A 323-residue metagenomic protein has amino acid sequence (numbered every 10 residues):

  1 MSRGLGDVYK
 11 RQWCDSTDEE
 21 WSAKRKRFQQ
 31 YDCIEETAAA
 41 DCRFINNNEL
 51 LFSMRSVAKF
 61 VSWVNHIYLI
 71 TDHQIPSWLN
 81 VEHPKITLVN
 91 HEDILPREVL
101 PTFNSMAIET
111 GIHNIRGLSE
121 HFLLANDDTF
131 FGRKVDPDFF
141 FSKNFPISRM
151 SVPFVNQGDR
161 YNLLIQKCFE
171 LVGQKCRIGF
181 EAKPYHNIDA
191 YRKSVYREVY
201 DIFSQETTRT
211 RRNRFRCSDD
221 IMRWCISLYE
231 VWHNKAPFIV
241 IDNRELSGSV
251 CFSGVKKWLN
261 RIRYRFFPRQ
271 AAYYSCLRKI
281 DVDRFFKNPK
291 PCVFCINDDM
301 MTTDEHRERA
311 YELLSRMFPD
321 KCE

Functional and structural regions predicted by a protein language model:
M1-Y9: Single conserved hydrophobic/aromatic residue that forms the stacking wall/gate of nucleotide- or nucleobase-binding
S16-R43, R149-M150: A solvent-exposed, charged loop/short amphipathic helix patch at secondary-structure junctions
T17-W21, I75-N80, R97, F130-K134 (+3 more regions): Short catalytic/ligand-binding loop motif for oxyanion handling, primarily in non-cytosolic enzymes, centered on
I45, I75-L118: Active-site-proximal specificity loops/subdomain of glycosyltransferases
S56-V64: Short, acidic, metal-binding catalytic loop of nucleotide-sugar glycosyltransferases
I75, I112-V152: GT-A fold catalytic core of metal-dependent nucleotide-sugar glycosyltransferases, centered on the diacidic
F141, P146-D220: Long, charge-rich alpha-helical interaction segments
C225, Y229-E323: Long, low-complexity C-terminal extensions of enzymes
